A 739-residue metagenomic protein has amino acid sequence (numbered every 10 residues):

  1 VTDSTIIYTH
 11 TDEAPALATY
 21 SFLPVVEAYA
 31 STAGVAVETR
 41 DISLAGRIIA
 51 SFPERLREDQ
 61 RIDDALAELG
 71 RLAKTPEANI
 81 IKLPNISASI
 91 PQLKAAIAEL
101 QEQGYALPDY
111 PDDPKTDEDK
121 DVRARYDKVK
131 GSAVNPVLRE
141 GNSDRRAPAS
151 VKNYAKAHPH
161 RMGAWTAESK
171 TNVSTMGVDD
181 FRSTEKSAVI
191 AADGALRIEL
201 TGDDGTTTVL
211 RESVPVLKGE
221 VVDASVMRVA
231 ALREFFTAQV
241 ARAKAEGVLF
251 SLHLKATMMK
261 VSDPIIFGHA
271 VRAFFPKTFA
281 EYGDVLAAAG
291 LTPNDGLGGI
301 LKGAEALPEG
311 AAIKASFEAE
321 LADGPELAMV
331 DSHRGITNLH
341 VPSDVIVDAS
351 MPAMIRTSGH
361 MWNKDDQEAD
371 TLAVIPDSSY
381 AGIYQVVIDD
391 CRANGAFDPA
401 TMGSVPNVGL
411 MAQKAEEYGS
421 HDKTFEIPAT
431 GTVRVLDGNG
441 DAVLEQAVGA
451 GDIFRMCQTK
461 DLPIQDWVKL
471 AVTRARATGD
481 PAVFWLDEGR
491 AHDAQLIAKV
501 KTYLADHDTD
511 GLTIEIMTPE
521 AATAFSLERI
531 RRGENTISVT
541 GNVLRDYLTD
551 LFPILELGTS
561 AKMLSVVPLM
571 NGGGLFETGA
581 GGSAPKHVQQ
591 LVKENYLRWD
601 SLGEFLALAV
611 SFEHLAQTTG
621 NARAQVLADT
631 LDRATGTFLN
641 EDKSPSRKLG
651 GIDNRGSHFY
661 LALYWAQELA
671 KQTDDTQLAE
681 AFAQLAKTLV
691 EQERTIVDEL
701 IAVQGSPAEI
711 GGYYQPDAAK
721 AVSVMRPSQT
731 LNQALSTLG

Functional and structural regions predicted by a protein language model:
T2-G268, K277-K499, Y503, H507-N654 (+4 more regions): Extended, well-ordered protein cores
G620-N621, D674-E680: Structural helix-adjacent loops and short alpha-helical linkers that scaffold large soluble proteins
E641, K648-G656, Q684, S706-I710 (+2 more regions): Terminal, compositionally biased segments used for targeting/anchoring and flexible tails
W665-D674: Short, charged/polar, low-complexity loop and linker segments that flank or interrupt alpha-helical bundles
A679-K687: Short, charged, amphipathic alpha-helical segments
V697-Y713: A glycine-biased, small/acidic residue-tolerant capping/turn segment at secondary-structure junctions
P716-G739: C-terminal accessory extensions/subdomains outside the catalytic/core fold
